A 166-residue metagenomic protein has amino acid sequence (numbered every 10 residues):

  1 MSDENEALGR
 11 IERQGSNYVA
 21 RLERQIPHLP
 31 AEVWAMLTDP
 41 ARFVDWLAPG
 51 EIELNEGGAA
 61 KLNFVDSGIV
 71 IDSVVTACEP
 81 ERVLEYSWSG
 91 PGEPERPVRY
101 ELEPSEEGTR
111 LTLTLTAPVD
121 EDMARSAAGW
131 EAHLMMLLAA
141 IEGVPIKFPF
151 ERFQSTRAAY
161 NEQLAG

Functional and structural regions predicted by a protein language model:
M1-G50: Hydrophobic ligand-binding cavity/cleft-lining segments
S2-N5, A117-G166: A conserved amphipathic terminal alpha-helix motif
R10, E51, V74, R99-E101: Short, surface-exposed charged micro-motifs
R13-V19, S89-I141: Beta-strand/loop substructures that line and gate deep hydrophobic ligand-binding cavities in soluble
V19, E32, K61, V83-E85 (+1 more regions): General beta-strand recognition
Q25, A41-G90: Glycine-rich portal/gate segments that line the openings of hydrophobic small-molecule binding cavities
P30-A31, T76-E81, L102-R110: A short, structured loop/turn motif at beta-sheet edges
T38-D39, P80, A139-G143: Residues at helix-coil transition
